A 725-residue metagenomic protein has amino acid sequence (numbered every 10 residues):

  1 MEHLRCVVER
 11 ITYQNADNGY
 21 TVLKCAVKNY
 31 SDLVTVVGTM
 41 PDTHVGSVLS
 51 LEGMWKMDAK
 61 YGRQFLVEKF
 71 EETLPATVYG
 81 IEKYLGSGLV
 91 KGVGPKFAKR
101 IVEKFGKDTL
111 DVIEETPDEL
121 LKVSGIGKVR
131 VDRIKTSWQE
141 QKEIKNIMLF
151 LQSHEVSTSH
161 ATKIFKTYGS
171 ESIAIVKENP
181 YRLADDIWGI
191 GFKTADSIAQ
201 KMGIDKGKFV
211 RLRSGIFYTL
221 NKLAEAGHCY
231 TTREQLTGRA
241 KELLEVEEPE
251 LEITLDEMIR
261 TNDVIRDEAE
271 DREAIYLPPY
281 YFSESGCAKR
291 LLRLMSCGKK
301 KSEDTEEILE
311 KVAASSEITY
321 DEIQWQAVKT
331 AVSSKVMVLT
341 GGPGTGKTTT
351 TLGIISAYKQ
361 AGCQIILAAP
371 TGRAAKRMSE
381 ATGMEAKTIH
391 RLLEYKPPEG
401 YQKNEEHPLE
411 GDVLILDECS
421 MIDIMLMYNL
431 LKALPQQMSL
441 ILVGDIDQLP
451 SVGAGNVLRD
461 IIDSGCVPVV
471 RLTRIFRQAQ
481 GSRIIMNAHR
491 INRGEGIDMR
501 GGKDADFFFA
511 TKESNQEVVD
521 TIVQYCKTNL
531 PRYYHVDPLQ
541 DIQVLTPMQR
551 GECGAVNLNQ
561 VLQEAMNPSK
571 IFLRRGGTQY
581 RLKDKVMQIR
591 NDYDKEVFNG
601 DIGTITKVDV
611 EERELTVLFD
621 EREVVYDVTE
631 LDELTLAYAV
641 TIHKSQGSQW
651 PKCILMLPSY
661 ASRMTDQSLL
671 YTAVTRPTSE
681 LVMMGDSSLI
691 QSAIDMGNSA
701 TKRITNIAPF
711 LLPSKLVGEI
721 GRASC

Functional and structural regions predicted by a protein language model:
M1-D304: Accessory, non-ATPase domains that flank or precede helicase/AAA+ motor cores in DNA-metabolism machines
E317-S333: N-terminal pre-P-loop "Q-motif" helix
K347: Conserved lysine of the Walker
T350, I354: Hydrophobic positions on the alpha1 helix immediately C-terminal to the Walker A/P-loop
A357, A361-C363, P370-A381, H390-Y401 (+3 more regions): Conserved helicase motor core of SF1/SF2 NTP-dependent helicases
I446-V586, D592-K595, T606: Conserved helicase motor core of P-loop NTPases
R493, D601-G718: C-terminal accessory regions
A723-C725: Conserved small/polar residues in nucleotide/adenosyl-binding loops
